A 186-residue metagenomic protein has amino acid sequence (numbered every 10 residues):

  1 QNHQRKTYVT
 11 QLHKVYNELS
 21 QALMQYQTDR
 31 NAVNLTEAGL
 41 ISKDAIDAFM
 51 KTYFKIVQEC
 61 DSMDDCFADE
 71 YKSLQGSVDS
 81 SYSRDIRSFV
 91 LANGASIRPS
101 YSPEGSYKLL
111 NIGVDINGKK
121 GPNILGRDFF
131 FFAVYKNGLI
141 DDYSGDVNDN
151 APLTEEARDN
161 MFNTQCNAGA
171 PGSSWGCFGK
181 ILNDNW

Functional and structural regions predicted by a protein language model:
Q1-Q25: Amphipathic alpha-helical segments typified by the pilin-like N-terminal helix that continues immediately C-terminal
T7, N31-A32, I46-D47: Extracellular/luminal recognition modules and glycoprotein regions
T7-T10, T28, T36, T52 (+2 more regions): Residue-identity detector for threonine
N17-A38, K55: Alpha-helix exit/C-cap motif
S42-W186: Intrinsically disordered, low-complexity regions enriched in Pro/Ser/Thr/Gly and acidic residues
